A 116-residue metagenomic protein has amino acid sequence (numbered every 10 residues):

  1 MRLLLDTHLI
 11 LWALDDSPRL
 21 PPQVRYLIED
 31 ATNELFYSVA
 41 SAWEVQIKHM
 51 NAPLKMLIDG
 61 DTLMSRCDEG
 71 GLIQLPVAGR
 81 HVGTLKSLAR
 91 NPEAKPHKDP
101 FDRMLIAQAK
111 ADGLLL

Functional and structural regions predicted by a protein language model:
M1-S38, P53-S65: Short, well-structured N-terminal submotif of metal-dependent ribonuclease cores
T7-H8, V45, L85, A109: Generic structural signal for small/hydrophobic residues in well-ordered secondary structure, especially within
S17, A31, A52, G70 (+1 more regions): Alpha-helix boundary/capping residues
L57, E69-L116: Active-site neighborhoods of divalent-metal-dependent phosphate/nucleic-acid chemistry enzymes
